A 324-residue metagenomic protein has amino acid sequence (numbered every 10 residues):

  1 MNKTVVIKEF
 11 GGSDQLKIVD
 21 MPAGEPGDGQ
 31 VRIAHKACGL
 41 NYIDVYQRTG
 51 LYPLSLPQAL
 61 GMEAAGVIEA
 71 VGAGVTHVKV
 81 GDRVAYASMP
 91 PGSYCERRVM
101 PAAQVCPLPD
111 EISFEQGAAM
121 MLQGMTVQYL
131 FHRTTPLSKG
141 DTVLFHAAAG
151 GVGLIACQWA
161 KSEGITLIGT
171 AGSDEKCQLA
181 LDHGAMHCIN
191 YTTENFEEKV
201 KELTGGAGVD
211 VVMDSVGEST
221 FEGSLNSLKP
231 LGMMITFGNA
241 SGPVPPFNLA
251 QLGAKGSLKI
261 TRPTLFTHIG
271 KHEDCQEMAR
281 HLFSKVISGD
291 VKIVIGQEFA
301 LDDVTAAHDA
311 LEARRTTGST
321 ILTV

Functional and structural regions predicted by a protein language model:
P22-G39, T49-G92: Glycine-rich beta-strand-centered segment in the early N-terminal region that forms part of a ligand/cofactor-binding
Y86-A147, W159: NAD(P)H dinucleotide-binding glycine-rich loop of Rossmann-like/cofactor-binding domains, especially the beta1-alpha1
A147-A148, V216: NAD(P)H cofactor-binding loop motif with strongest signal on the N-terminal glycine-rich segment
V152: Hydrophobic/small residue at the entry helix of a nucleotide-binding pocket
K161-T220, K271-E273: Adenosine-nucleotide cofactor-binding segment
E163, S219-D290, V324: Glycine-rich phosphate-binding loop and adjacent beta-alpha segment of Rossmann(oid) nucleotide-cofactor-binding
H272-V324: C-terminal hydrophobic helical "lid"/dimerization subdomain of Rossmann-like NAD(P)H-dependent oxidoreductases
